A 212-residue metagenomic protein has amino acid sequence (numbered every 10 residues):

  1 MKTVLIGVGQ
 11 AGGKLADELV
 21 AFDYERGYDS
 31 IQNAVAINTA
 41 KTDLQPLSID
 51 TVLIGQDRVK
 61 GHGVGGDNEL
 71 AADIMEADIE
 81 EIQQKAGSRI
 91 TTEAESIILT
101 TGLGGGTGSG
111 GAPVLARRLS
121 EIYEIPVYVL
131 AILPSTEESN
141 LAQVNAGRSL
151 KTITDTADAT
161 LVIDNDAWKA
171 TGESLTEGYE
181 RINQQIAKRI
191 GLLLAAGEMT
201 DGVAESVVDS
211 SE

Functional and structural regions predicted by a protein language model:
M1-E212: Tubulin/FtsZ superfamily GTPase core signature
